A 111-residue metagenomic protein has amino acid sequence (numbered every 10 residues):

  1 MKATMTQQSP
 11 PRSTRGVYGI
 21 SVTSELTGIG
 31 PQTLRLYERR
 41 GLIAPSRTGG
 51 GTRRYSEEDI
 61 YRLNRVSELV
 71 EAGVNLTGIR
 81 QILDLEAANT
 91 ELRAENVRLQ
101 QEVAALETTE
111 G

Functional and structural regions predicted by a protein language model:
M1-E71: Basic helix-turn-helix/winged-helix DNA-binding cores and closely related short helical interaction motifs
M1-P10, A87-G111: C-terminal regulatory/oligomerization modules of transcriptional regulators
E38, T52, G78-Q81, A94 (+1 more regions): Residue-level detector of alpha-helical recognition elements and their boundaries
R62-V97: A short, Lys/Arg-enriched interface patch at domain edges and termini
